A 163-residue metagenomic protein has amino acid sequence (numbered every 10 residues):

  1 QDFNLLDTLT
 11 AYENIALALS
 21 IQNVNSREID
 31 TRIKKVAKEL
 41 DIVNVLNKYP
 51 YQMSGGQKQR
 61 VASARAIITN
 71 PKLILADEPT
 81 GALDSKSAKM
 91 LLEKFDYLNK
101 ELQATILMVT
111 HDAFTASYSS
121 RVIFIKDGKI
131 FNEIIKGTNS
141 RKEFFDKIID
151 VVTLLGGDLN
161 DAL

Functional and structural regions predicted by a protein language model:
Q1-R121: ABC family nucleotide-binding domain
K126: A cytosolic small-molecule/anion-sensing beta-strand core signal
K129-L154: Conserved beta-strand-loop-alpha-helix hinge in the C-terminal portion of ABC ATPase nucleotide-binding domains
